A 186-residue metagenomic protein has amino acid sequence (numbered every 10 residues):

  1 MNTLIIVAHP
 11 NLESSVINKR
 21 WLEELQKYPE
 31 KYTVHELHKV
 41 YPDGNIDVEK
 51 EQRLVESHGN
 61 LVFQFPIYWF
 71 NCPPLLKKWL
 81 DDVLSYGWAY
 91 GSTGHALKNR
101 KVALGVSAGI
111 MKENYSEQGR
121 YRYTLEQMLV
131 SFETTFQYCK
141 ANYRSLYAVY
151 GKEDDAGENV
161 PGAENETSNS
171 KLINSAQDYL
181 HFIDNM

Functional and structural regions predicted by a protein language model:
M1-H35, N169-I173, L180-H181: N-terminal beta1-alpha1 ligand-phosphate binding loop
I5, V34, F63, L104-V106 (+1 more regions): Structural beta-sheet core signal
V16-R20, I46, P74-K78: Generic recognition of short, well-ordered alpha-helical segments
L22-Q26, E133-M186: Glycine-rich phosphate/pyrophosphate-binding loop and the adjoining helix
K31, L61, N142: Residue-level detector of anion-binding/catalytic polar loops
T33-V55: N-terminal beta-loop-helix "entrance" segment that forms/cooperates in small-molecule cofactor or anionic ligand
E49-E133: Helix-loop-strand module that forms the ligand-binding subsite of alpha/beta enzymes
